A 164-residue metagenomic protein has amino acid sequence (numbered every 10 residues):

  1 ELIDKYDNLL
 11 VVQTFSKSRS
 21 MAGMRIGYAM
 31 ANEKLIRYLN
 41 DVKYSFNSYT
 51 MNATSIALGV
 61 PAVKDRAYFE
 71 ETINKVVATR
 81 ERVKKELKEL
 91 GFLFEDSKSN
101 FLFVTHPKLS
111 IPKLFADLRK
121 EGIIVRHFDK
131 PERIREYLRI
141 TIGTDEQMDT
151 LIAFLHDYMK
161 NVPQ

Functional and structural regions predicted by a protein language model:
L2: Glycine/small-residue-rich loop that forms an oxyanion/phosphate-binding "nest" at active or ligand-binding sites
N8-L87, F92-E95: PLP-dependent aminotransferase class I/II
G23, K98, E132-E136: Short acidic/glycine-enriched loop/turn segments that link adjacent beta-strands
M30, F103-T105, T141-G143: Short hydrophobic/aromatic beta-strand micro-patches that form the beta-sheet surface supporting nucleotide- or nucleic
V76-V77, E89-E121: Conserved PLP-binding catalytic core of the aspartate aminotransferase-like
D117-E121, K130-Q164: PLP-dependent enzyme catalytic core of the Aspartate aminotransferase-like
R126: Active-site catalytic microenvironments in core metabolic enzymes, especially phosphate/sugar-handling
